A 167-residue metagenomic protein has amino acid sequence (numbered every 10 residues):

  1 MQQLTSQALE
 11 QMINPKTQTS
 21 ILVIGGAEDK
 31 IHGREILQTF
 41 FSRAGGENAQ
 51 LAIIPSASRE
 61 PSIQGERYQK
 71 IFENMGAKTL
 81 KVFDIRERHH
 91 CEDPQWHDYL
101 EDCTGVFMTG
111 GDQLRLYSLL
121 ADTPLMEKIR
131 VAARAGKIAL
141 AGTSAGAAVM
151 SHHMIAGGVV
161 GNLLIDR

Functional and structural regions predicted by a protein language model:
Q2-R115: Extended, subdomain-level signal for the structured scaffold at the beginning of enzyme domains
Q18, T109, R115-R167: Class I SAM-dependent methyltransferase SAM-binding "motif I" and its flanking Rossmann-like core
